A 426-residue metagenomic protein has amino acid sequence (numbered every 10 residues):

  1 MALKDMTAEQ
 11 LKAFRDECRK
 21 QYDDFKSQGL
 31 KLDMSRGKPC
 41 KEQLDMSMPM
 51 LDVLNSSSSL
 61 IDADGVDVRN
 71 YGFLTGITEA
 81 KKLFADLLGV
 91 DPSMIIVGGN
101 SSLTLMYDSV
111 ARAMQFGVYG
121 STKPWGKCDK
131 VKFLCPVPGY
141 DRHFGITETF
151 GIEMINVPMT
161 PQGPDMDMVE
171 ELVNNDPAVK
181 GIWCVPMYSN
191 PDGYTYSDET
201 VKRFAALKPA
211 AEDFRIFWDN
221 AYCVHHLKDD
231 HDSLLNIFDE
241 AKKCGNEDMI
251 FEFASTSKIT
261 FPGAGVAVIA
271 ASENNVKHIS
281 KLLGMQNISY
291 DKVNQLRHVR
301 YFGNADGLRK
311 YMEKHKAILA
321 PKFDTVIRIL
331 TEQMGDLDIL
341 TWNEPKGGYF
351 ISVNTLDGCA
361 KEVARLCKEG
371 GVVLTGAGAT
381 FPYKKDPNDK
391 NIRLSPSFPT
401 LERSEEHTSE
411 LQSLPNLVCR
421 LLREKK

Functional and structural regions predicted by a protein language model:
M1-D64: Conserved N-terminal helix/loop that builds the PLP phosphate-binding region of the aspartate aminotransferase-like
A2-L3, A8-F14, S58-L60, D64 (+6 more regions): PLP-dependent enzyme catalytic core of the Aspartate aminotransferase-like
R15-K26, N275-V276, S280-K281, F350-R393: Conserved C-terminal alpha-helix-loop-beta "cap" of PLP-dependent enzymes that closes/shapes the active-site mouth
V66-E212, C223-G245, A360: Conserved core of the PLP fold type I
G98, D239-A320: Conserved core segment of the aminotransferase class I/II
E313-I327, I339-N354: Conserved glycine-rich beta-strand-loop-beta hairpin in the small C-terminal domain of fold type I
E406-K426: Single conserved hydrophobic/aromatic residue that forms the stacking wall/gate of nucleotide- or nucleobase-binding
